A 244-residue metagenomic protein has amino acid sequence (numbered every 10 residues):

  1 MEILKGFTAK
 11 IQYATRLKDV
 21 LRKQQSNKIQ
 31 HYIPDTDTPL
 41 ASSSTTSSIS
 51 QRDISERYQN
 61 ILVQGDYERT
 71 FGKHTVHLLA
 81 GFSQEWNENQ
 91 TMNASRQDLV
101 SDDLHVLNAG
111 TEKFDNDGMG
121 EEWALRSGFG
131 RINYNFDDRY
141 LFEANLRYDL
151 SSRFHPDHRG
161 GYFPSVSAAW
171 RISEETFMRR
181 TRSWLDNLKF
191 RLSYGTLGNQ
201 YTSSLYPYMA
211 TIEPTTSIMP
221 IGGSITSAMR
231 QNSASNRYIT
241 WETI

Functional and structural regions predicted by a protein language model:
M1-S26, P39-I244: Extracellular/periplasmic, surface-exposed regions of secreted and cell-surface proteins
K28-Q30: Short amphipathic helix-turn modules centered on a small-residue break
I33-P34, S151: Extracytoplasmic gating/loop element in the C-terminal half of outer-membrane beta-barrel translocons and assembly
